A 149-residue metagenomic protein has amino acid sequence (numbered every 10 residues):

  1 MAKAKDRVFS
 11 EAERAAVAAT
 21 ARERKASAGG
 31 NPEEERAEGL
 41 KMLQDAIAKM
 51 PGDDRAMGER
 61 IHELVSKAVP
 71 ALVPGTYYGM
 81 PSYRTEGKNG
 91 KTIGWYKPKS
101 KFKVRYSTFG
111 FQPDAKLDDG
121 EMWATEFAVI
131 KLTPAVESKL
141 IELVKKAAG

Functional and structural regions predicted by a protein language model:
M1-G149: Charge-dense, helix-prone N-terminal extensions
